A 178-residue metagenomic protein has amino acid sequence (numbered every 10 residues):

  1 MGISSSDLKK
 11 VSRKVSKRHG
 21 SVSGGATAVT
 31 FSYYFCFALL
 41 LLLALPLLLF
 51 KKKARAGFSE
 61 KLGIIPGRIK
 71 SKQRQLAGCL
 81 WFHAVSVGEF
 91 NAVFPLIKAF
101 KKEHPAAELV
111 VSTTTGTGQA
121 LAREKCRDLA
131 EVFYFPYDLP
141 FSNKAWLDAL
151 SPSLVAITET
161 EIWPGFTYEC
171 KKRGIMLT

Functional and structural regions predicted by a protein language model:
S23-L48, K52, E60: Short hydrophobic helices that act as membrane-entry/anchoring signals
L45-T178: Active-site and donor-binding regions of nucleotide-sugar-utilizing enzymes
